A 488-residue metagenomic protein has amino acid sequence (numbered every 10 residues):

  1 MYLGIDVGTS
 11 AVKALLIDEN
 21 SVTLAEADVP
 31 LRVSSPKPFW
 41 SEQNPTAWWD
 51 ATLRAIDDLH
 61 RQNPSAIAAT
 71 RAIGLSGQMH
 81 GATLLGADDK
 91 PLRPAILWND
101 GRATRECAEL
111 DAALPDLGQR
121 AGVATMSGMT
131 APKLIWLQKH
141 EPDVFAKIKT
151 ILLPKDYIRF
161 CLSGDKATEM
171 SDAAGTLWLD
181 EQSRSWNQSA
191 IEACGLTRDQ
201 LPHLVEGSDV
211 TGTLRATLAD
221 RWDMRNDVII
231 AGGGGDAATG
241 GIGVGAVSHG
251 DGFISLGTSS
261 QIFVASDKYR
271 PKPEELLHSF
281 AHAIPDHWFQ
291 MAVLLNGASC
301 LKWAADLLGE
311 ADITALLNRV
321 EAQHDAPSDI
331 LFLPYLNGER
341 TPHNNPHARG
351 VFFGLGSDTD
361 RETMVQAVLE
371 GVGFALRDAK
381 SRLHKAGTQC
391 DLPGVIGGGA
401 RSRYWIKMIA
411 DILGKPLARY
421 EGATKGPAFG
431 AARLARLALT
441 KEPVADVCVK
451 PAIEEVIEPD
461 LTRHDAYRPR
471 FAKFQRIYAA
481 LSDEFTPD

Functional and structural regions predicted by a protein language model:
M1-P94, Q119, K147, A219-D220 (+4 more regions): N-terminal glycine/serine-rich phosphate-binding loop of ATP-dependent small-molecule kinases, especially carbohydrate
L3-G4, T104, L110-A124, M129 (+5 more regions): Active-site core segments that coordinate phosphate-bearing ligands/cofactors across diverse enzyme families
N44, D100, D236: Short, conserved phosphate/pyrophosphate- and ester-handling motifs at nucleotide-, phospho-/glycolipid
N63-A66, T197, A386: Extracytoplasmic/secreted proteins and extracellular or luminal domains
N63-W98, V123-G128, R159-D180, H203-E206 (+1 more regions): Short beta-strand-loop/turn "lid" adjacent to the catalytic site in phosphate-handling enzymes
I67-T70, D199, P327, C390: Short secondary-structure junction motifs
C194-E206: A conserved helix-loop-beta module that forms one wall/lid of the active-site cleft in ATP-utilizing catalytic domains
